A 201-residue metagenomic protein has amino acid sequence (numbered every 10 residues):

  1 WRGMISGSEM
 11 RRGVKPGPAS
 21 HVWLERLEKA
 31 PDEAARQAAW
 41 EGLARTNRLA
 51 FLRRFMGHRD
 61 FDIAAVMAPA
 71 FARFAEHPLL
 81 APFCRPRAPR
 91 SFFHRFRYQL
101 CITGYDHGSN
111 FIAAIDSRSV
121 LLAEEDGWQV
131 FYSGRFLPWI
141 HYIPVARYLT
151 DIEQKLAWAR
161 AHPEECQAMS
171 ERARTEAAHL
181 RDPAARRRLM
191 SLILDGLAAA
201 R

Functional and structural regions predicted by a protein language model:
W1-S117, E124-W139: Nucleotide-sugar donor-binding catalytic core of glycosyltransferases
P86-R201: Catalytic binding pocket for nucleotide-activated donors in carbohydrate/polymer assembly enzymes
